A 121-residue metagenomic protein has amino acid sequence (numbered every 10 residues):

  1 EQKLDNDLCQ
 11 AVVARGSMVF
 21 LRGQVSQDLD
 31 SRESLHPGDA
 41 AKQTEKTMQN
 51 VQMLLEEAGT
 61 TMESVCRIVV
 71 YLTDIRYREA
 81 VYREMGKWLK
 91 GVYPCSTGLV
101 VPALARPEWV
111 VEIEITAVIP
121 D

Functional and structural regions predicted by a protein language model:
E1-R67, L72-D121: N-terminal presequence-like segments and the immediate start of the first folded domain
